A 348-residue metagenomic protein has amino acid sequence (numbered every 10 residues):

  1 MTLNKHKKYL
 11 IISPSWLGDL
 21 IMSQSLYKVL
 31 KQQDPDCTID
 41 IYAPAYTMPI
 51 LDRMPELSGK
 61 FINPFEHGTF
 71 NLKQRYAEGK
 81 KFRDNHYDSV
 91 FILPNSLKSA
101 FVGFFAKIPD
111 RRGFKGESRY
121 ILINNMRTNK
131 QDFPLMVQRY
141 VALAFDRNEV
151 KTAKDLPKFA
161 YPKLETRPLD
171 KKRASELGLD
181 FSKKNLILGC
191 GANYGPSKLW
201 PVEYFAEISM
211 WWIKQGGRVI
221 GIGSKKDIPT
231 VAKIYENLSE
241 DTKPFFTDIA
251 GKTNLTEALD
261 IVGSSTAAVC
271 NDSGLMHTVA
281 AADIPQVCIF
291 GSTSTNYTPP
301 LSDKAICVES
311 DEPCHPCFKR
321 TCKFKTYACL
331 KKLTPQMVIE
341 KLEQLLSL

Functional and structural regions predicted by a protein language model:
I11-S23, I50, I92, Y194-P201: A short, glycine/small-residue-rich beta-strand->loop->alpha-helix junction that serves as a flexible
Y27, A45-I50, F91-A106, V279: An aromatic- and histidine-rich active-site surface loop
T38-N71, K130, S310, C314: Conserved nucleotide-sugar phosphate-binding/catalytic loop shared by glycosyltransferases and other
H67-Y87, F101, F105: An amphipathic, basic-hydrophobic alpha-helix
G113-S118, K130-F133, K233-E236, D248-I249 (+1 more regions): Nucleotide-sugar donor-binding patch of glycosyltransferase catalytic domains
F114-S197, Y235: Mid-sequence helix-capping/hinge segment at a functional interface
P168-T230, S292-T295, V338: Active-site donor-nucleotide binding/catalytic segment of nucleotide-sugar enzymes
V202-G291: Donor-binding and catalytic core of enzymes assembling or modifying cell-surface/extracellular glycoconjugates
